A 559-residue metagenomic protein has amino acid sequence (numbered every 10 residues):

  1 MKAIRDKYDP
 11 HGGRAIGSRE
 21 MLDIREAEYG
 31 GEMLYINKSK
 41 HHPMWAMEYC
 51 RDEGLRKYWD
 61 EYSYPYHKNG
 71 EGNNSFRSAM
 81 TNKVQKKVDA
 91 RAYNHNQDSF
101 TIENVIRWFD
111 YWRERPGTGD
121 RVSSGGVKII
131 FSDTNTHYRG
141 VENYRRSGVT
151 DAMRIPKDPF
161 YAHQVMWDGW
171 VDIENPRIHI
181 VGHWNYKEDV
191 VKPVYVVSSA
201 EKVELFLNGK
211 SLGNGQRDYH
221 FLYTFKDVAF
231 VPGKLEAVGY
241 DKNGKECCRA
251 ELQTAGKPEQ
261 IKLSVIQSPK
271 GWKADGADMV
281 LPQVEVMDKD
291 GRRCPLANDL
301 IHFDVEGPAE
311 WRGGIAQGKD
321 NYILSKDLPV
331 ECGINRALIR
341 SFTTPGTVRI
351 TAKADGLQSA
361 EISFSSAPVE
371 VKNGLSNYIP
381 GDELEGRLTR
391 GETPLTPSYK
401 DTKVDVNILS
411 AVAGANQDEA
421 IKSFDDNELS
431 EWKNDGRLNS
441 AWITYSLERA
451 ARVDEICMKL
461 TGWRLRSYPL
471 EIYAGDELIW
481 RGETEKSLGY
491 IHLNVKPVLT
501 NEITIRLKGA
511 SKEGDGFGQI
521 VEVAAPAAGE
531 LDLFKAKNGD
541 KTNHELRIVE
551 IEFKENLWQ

Functional and structural regions predicted by a protein language model:
M1-M166, W170-K187, D218: Substrate-binding/catalytic cleft of secreted carbohydrate-active enzymes, primarily glycoside hydrolases
Q164-S199, G256-K289: Surface beta-strand/loop "capping" patches
V191, S199, F206-L212, R249-E251 (+2 more regions): Short flexible loop/turn segments that cap and initiate beta-strands
V196-V197, V238, S268, A277-P295 (+3 more regions): Beta-strand-rich structural segments
F225-F230, K326-T343: Short, hydrophobic beta-strand segments
G244-G256, Q358-P368: Edge beta-strands of extracellular beta-sandwich domains
E383-V453, K459-L465, P469-L470, E522-Q559: Disordered, acidic Ser/Thr/Pro-rich linker "stalks" and the adjacent N-terminal cap of the next globular domain
R506-E513: Short beta-strand-plus-loop segments that form exposed binding edges in beta-rich domains
